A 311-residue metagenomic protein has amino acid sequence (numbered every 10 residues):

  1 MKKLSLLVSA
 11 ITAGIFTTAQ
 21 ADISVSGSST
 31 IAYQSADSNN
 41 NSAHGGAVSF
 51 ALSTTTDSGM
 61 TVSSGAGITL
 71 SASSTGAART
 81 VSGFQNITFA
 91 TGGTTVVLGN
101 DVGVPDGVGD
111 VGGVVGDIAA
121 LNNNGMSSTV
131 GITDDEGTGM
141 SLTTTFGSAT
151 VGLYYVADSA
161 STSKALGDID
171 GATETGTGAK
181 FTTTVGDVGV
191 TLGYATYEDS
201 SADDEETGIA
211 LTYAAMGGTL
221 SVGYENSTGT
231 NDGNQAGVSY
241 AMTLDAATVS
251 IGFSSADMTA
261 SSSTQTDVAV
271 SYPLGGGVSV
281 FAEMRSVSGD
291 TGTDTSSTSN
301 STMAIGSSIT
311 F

Functional and structural regions predicted by a protein language model:
M1-F311: Outer-membrane beta-barrel proteins
